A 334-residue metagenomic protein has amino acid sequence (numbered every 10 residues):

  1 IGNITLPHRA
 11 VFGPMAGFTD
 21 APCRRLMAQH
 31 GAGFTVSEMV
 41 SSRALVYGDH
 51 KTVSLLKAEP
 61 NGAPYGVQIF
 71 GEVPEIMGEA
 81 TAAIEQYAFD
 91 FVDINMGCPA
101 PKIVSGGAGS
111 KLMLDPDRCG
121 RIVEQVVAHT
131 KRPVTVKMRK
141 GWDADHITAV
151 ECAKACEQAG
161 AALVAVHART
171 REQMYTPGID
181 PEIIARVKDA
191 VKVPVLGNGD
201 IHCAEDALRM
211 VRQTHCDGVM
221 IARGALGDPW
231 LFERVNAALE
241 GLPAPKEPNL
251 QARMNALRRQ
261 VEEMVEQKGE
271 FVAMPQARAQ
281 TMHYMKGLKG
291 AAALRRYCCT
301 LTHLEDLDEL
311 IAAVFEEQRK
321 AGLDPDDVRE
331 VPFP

Functional and structural regions predicted by a protein language model:
G2-V11, R43-P64, C98-G106, V126-T135 (+1 more regions): N-terminal small/glycine-rich loop or linker at the start of catalytic domains across soluble metabolic enzymes
L6, A10, A16, P22 (+6 more regions): Alpha/beta catalytic cores of nucleotide-metabolism and tRNA/nucleoside-modifying enzymes
A10-P14, T35-S37, Y65-I69, V92 (+4 more regions): Hydrophobic faces of well-ordered beta-strands that scaffold small-molecule active sites in alpha/beta enzyme cores
M15-D90: Glycine-rich, positively charged N-terminal anion/phosphate-binding segment
M15-G17, V40-S42, F70-E72, G97-P99 (+4 more regions): Active-site beta-loop-alpha junctions enriched in small/polar residues
Q29, G78-L112, P116-V195, R209 (+1 more regions): Alpha/beta enzyme core
